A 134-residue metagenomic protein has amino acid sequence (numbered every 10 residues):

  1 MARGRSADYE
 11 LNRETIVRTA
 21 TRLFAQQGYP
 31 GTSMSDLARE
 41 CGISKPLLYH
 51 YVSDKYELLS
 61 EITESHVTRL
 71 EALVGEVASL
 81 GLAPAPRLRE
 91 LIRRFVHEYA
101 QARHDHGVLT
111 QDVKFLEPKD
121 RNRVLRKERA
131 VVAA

Functional and structural regions predicted by a protein language model:
M1-L11: N-terminal intrinsically disordered/low-complexity leader segments
A2, T15, T19-E57, E61: Helix-turn-helix
E61, G75-Q101: Hydrophobic alpha-helical connector segments
T68-E71, K119-A134: Amphipathic alpha-helical packing segments from all-alpha helical-bundle domains
A100-K119: Amphipathic alpha-helical segments used for helix-helix packing
